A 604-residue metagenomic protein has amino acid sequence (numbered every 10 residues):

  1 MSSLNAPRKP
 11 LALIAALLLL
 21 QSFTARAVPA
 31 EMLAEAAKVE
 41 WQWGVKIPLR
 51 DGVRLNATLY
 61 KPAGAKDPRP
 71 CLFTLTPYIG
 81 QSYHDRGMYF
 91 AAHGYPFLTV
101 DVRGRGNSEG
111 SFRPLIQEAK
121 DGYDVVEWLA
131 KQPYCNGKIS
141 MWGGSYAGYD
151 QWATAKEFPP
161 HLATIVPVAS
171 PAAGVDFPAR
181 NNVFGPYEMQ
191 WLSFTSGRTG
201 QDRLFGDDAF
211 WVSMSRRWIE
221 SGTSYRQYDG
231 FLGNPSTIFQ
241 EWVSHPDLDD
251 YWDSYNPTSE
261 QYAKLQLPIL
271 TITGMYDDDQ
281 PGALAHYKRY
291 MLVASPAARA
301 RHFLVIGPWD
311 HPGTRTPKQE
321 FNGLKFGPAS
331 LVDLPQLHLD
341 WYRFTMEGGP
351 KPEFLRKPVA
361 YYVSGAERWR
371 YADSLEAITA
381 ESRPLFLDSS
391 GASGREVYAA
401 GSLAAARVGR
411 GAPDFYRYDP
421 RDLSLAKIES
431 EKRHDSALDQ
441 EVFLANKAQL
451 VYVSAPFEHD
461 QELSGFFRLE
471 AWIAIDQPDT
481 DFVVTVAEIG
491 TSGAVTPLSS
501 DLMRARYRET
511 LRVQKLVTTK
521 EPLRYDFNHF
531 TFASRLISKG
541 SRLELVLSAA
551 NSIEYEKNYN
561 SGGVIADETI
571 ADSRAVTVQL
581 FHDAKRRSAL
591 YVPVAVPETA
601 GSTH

Functional and structural regions predicted by a protein language model:
A12-S22: Bacterial N-terminal signal peptides
E31-A65, V453, F457-H459: N-terminal cap/lid segment of alpha/beta-hydrolase-fold proteins
A63-K131, R315-F326, N446, P478 (+4 more regions): Cap/lid segment of the alpha/beta-hydrolase catalytic domain
A92, K156-K264: Accessory cap/linker subdomain of secreted extracellular hydrolases
Y134-Y146: Alpha/beta-hydrolase fold nucleophile elbow
I219-R226, E320-H604: C-terminal, loop-rich substrate-recognition/catalytic regions characterized by aromatic stacking residues
L265, T271-T273: Short beta-strand/loop motif that positions the catalytic acidic residue of the alpha/beta-hydrolase fold
P281-H302: Active-site-adjacent alpha-helix of alpha/beta-hydrolase-fold enzymes
